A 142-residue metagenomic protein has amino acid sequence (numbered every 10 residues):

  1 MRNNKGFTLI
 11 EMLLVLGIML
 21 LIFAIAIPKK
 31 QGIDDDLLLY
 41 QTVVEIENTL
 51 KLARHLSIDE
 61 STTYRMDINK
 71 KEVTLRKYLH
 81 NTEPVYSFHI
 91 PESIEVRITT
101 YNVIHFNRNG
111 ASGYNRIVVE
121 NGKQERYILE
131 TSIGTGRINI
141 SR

Functional and structural regions predicted by a protein language model:
M1-K30: N-terminal single-pass transmembrane signal-anchor helix
F7, Q41-T42: A generic structural signal for short
L16, Y40, E47: Conserved catalytic core of two-component sensor histidine kinases
I25, K29-G32, L38, V44 (+3 more regions): N-terminal helix-rich module
E47-A53: Phosphate-interacting basic helix/loop segments used at nucleotide- and nucleic-acid interfaces
